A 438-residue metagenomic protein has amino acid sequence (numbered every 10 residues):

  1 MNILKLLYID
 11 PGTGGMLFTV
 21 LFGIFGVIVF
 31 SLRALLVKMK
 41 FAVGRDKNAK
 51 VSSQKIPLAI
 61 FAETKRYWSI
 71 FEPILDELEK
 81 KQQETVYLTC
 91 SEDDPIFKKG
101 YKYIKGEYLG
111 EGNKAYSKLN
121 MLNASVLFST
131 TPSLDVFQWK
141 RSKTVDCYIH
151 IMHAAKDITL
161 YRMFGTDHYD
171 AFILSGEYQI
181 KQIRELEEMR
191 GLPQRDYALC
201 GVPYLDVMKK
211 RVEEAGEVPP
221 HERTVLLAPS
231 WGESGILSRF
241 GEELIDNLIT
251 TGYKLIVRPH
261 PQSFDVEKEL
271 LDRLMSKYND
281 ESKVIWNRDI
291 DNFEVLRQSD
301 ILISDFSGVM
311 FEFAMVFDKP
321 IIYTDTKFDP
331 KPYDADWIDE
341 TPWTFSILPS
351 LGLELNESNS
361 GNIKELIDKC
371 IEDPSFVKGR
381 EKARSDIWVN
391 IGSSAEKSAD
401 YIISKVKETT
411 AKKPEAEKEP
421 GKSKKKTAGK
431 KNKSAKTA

Functional and structural regions predicted by a protein language model:
M1-G12: Short, strongly hydrophobic alpha-helical membrane anchors
F41-I56: N-terminal signal-anchor transmembrane helix
R45, P349, E357-A438: C-terminal amphipathic helix plus adjacent low-complexity, charged tail appended to glycosyltransferase catalytic
A59-K209: Active-site and donor-binding regions of nucleotide-sugar-utilizing enzymes
R66-Q83, P203-L274, L353, E357-S360 (+3 more regions): Conserved catalytic-core segment of nucleotide-activated headgroup transferases in glycan assembly
T89-K102, T250-W286: Catalytic donor nucleotide-activated moiety binding site of glycosyltransferases and closely related
Q194, G308-D386: Catalytic binding pocket for nucleotide-activated donors in carbohydrate/polymer assembly enzymes
E269-F311, V316: Donor nucleotide-activated moiety binding/catalytic core segment of transferases that use nucleotide-activated donors
